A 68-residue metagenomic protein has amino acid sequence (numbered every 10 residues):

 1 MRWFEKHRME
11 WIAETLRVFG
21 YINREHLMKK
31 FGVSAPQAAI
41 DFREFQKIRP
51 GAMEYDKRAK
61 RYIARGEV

Functional and structural regions predicted by a protein language model:
M1-V68: Short, basic/aromatic recognition patches that contact phosphate-bearing ligands
